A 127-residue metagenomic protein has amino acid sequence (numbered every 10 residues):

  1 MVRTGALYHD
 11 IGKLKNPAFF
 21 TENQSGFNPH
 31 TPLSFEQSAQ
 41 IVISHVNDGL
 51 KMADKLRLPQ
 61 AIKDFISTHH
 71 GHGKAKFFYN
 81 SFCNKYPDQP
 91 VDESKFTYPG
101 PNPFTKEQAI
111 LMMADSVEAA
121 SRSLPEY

Functional and structural regions predicted by a protein language model:
M1-E126: Divalent metal-dependent catalytic cores for phosphoryl transfer on phosphate-bearing substrates
